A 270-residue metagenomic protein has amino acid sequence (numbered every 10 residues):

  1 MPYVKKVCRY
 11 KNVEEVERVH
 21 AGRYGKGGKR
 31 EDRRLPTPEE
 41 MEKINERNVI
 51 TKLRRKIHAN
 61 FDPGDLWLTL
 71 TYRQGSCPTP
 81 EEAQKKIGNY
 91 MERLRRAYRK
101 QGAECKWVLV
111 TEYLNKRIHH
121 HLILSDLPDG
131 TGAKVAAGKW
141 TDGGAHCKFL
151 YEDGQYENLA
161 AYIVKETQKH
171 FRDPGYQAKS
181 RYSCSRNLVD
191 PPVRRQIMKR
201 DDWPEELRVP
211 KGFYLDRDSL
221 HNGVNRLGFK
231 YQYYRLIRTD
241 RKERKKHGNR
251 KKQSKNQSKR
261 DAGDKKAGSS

Functional and structural regions predicted by a protein language model:
M1-K116, L127-S270: Right-hand nucleic-acid polymerase module
L122: Cys/His-coordinated zinc-finger cores
